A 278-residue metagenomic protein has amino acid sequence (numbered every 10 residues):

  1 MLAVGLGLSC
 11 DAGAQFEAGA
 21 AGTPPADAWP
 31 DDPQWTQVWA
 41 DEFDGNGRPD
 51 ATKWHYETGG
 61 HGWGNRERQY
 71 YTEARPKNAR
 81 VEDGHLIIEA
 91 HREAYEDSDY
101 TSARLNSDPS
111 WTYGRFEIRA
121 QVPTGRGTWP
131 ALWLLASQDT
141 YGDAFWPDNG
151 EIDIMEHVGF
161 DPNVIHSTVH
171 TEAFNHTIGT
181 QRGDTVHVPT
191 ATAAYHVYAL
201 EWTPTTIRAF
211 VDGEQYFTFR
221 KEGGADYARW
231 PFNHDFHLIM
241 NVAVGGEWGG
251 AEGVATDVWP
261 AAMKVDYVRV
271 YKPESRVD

Functional and structural regions predicted by a protein language model:
M1-G7: Sec-dependent bacterial lipoprotein signal peptides
F16-D278: GH16 jelly-roll
